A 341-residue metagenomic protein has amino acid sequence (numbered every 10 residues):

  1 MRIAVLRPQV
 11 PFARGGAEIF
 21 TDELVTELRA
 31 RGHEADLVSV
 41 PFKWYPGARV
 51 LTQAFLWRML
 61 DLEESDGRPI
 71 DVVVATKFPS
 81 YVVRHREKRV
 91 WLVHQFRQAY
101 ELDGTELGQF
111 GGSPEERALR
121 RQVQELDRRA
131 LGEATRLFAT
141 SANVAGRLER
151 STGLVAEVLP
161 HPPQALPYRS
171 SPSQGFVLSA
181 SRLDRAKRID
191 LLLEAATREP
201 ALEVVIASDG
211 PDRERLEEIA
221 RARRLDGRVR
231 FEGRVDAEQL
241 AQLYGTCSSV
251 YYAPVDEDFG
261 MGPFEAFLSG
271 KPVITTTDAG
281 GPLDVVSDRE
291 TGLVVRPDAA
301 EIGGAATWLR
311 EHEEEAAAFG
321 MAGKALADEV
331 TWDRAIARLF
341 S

Functional and structural regions predicted by a protein language model:
G108-Q109, S113-L137: Membrane-proximal helix-turn-helix segments that form the acceptor-binding/catalytic region of lipid-linked
R169-K187, L191-E199, V205: Conserved donor-binding/catalytic core segment of Leloir-type glycosyltransferases
E217-V235: Nucleotide-activated donor-binding/catalytic signature segment of Leloir-type glycosyltransferases, i.e., the conserved
R234-V235, Q242-C247, A266: Short alpha-helical donor nucleotide-sugar binding micro-motif in glycosyltransferases
V255: Aromatic "clamp/platform" in nucleotide-sugar-dependent glycosyltransferases that forms part of the donor/acceptor
P272-T276, V286: Short hydrophobic beta-strand element within catalytic cores of glycosyltransferases and related nucleotide-activated
D288-A300, W308-E313: Conserved acidic donor-binding segment of nucleotide-sugar-dependent glycosyltransferases
W308, E315-E329: A short, well-ordered alpha-helix in the C-terminal region of glycosyltransferases
